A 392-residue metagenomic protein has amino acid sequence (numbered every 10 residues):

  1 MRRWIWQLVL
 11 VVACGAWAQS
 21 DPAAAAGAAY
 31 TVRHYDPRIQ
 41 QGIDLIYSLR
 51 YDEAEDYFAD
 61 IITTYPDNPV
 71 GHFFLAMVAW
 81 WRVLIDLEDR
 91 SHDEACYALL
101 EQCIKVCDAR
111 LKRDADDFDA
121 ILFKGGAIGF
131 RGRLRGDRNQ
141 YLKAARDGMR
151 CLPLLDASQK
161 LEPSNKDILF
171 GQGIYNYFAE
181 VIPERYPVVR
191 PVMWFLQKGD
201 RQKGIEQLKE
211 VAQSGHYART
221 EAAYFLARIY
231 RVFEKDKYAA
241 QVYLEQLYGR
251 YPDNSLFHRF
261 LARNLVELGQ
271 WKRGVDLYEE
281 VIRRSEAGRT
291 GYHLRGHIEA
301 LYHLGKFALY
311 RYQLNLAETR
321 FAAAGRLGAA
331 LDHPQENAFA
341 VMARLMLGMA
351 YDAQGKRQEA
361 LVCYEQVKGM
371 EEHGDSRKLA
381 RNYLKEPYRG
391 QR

Functional and structural regions predicted by a protein language model:
D21-G27, V32-I39, L45-F58, D67 (+5 more regions): Short coil/linker segments at helix-helix boundaries
Q40, F74, W81, F123 (+8 more regions): "A position-specific structural signal for the A-helix of alpha-solenoid helical repeats
T63, K105, L152-D156, A212-Q213 (+5 more regions): Amphipathic alpha-helical segments of tetratricopeptide repeats
N68, D117, N165, A218-R219 (+5 more regions): Residue-level recognition of tetratricopeptide repeat
W81-H92, R133, A179-P187, K235-Y238 (+4 more regions): Alpha-helical linker/edge segments of TPR/alpha-solenoid repeat scaffolds and analogous pre-/post-domain helices
R146-P153, D200-E206, K235-V242, Q270-D276 (+2 more regions): Structural signature of tandem alpha-helical TPR/SEL1-like repeats, specifically the intra-repeat loop/turn
V341-A343, A353, R357-R392: Terminal, low-structured helical/coil segments at or just beyond the last alpha-helical repeat
